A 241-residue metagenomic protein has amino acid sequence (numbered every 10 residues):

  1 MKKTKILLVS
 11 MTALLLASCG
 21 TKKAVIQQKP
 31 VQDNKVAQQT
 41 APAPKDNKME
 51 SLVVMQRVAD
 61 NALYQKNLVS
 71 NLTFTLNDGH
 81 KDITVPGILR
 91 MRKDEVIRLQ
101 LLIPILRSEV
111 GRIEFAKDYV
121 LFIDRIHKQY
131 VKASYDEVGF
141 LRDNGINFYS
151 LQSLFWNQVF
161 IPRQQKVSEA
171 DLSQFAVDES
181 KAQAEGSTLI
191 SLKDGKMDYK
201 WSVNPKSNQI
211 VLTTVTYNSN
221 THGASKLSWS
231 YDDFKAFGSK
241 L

Functional and structural regions predicted by a protein language model:
M1-L8: Bacterial N-terminal signal peptides that target proteins for export
L15-S18: C-terminal motif of bacterial Sec signal peptides marking the signal peptidase cleavage site
G20-K81: N-terminal leader/targeting segments and the immediate start of mature chains
T21-V25, Q164-L241: Gly/Pro-enriched, hydrophobic low-complexity segments that function as extracytoplasmic propeptides/linkers
D60-L68, D78-I83, R90-E95, I113 (+2 more regions): Edge/loop elements at the starts and ends of beta-strands within beta-rich repeat scaffolds
D78-D82, L102-V110, G195-M197, T221-A224: Solvent-exposed loop/turn segments connecting transmembrane beta-strands in outer-membrane beta-barrel proteins
V96-Y149: An acidic-aromatic
